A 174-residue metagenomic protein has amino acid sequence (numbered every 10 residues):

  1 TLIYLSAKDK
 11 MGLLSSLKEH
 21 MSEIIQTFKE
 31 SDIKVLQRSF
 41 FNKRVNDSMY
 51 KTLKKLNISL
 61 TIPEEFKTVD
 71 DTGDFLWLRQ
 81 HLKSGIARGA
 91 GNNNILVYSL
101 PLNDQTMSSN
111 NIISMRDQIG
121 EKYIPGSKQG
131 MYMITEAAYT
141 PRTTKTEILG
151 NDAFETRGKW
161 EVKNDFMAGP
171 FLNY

Functional and structural regions predicted by a protein language model:
T1-A7, Y123-Y174: Signature of long, low-cysteine stretches enriched in small and polar/charged residues
T1-S16, H20: Long, folded non-catalytic interaction modules
K10-L14, S84-A90, D104-T106, K163-A168: Short, surface-exposed beta-strand/loop "edge" segments at domain boundaries and coil↔beta transitions
L14-S39, L60, F66: Surface-exposed amphipathic alpha-helical segments
F41-D70: N-terminal "mature-domain start" segment
K51-L53, D71, L78-Q80, K145-E147: Short acidic-hydrophobic surface loop/beta-edge motif
N57, N92, N151-A153: Sequence-level motif detector for i,i+2 pairs with an aromatic at +2
P63-P125: Secretory pathway targeting signatures of secreted, lumenal, and periplasmic proteins
